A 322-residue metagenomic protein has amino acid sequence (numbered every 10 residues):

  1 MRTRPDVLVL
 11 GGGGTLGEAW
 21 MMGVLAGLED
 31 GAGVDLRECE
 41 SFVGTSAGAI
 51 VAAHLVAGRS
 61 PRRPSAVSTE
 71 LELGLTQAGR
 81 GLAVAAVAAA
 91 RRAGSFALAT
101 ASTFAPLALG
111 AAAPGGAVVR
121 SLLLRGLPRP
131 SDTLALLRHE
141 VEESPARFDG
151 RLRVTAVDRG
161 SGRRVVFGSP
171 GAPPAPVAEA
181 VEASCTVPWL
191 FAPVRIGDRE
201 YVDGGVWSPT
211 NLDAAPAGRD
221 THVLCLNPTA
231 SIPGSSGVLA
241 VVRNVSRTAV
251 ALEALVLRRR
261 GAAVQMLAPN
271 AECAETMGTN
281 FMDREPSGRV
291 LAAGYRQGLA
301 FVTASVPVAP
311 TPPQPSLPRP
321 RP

Functional and structural regions predicted by a protein language model:
M1-T45, I50-P322: Patatin-like phospholipase
